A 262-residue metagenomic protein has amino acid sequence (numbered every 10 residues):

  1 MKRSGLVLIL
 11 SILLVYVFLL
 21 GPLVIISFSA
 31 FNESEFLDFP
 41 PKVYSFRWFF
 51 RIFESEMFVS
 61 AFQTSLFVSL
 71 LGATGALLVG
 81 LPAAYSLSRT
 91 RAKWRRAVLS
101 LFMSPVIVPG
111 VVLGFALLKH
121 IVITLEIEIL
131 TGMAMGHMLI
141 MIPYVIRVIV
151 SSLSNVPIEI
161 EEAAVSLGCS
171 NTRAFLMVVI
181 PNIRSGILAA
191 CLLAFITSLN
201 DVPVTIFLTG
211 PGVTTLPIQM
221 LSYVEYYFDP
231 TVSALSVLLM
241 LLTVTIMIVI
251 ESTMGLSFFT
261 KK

Functional and structural regions predicted by a protein language model:
M1-G5, L70-F102, F115-V122, F175 (+1 more regions): Transmembrane-helix boundary motif in ABC transporter permease subunits
M1-S11, W94, V150-E161, V165 (+2 more regions): C-terminal transmembrane helix and the adjacent membrane-cytosol boundary/short C-terminal tail of inner/organellar
K2-S4, S34, F49-M57, L199-E251: Interhelical loop and adjacent transmembrane-helix boundary motif in polytopic membrane transport permeases
Y16-L23, I146-I149, P157, N171-N200: Transmembrane alpha-helices
G21-E56, T209-P211, K262: Short membrane-interfacial helix/loop motifs at transmembrane-helix boundaries
L37, P41, F46, V111-I140 (+2 more regions): Membrane-interfacial helix termini and adjacent extracytoplasmic/periplasmic loops of multi-pass transporters
V59, Q63, F67-V79, A83 (+7 more regions): Hydrophobic alpha-helical transmembrane segments of multipass integral membrane proteins, especially permease/channel
S60-T64, V122-I142, G186-I187, C191 (+1 more regions): Loop-to-helix entry region at the N-terminal start of transmembrane alpha-helices in multi-pass membrane transporters
